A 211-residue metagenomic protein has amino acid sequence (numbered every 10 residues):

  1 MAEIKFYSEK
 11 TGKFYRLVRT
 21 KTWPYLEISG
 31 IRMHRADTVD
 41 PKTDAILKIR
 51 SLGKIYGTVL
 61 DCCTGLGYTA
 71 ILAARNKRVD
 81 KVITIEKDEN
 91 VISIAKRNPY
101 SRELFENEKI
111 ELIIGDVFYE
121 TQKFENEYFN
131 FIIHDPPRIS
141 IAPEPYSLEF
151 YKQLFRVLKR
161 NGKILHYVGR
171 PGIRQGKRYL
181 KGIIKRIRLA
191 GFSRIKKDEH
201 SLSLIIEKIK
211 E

Functional and structural regions predicted by a protein language model:
M1-R19: N-terminal auxiliary segments of SAM/dcSAM-dependent transferases
V39-G57: Conserved alpha-helix/loop element of class I SAM-dependent methyltransferases that forms part of the SAM/SAH-binding
I55-L66, I83: Conserved class I S-adenosyl-L-methionine
L66-V79: Conserved SAM-binding loop of SAM-dependent methyltransferases across substrates and taxa, primarily the Class I
I85-E125: S-adenosyl-L-methionine
Y146-R160: A short glycine-rich, Lys/Arg-flanked "PGG" loop and its adjoining helix->strand segment in the class I
N161-G169: Conserved beta-strand signature within the Rossmann-like core of class I S-adenosyl-L-methionine
G172-E211: Class I S-adenosyl-L-methionine
